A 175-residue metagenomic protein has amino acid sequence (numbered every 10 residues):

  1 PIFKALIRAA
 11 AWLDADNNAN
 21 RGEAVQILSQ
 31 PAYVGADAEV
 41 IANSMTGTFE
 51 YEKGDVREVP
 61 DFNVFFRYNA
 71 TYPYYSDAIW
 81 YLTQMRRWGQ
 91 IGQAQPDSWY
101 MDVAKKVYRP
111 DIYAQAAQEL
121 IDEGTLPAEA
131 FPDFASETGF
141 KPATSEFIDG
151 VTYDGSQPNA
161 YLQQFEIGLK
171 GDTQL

Functional and structural regions predicted by a protein language model:
P1-G35: Extended ligand-binding regions for polar small-molecule ligands
G35-L175: Segments of small-molecule ligand-sensing domains
